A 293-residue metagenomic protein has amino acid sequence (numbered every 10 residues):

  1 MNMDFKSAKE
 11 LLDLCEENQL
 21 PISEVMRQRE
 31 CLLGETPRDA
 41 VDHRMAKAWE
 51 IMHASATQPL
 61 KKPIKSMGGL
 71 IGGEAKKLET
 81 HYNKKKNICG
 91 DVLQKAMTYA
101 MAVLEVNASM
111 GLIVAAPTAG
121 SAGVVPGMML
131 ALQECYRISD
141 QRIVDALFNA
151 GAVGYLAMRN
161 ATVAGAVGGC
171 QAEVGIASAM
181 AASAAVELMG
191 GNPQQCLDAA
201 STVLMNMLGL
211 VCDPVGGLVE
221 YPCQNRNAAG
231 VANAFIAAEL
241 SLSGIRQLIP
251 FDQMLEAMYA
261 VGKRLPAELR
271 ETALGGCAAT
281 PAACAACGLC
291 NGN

Functional and structural regions predicted by a protein language model:
M1-G111, E134-C135, G244, F251-N293: Generic N-terminal targeting/processing segments that precede catalytic cores or assembly contacts
I88, A115-A122, E134, I138 (+2 more regions): Glycine- and small hydrophobic-enriched segments that form the cores of compact globular domains
G90-N107, R142-A161, N206-P214, A273: Acidic-glycine-rich active-site phosphate/pyrophosphate-binding loop
M110-I113, V163-G169, Y221: Active-site-adjacent structural elements in folded domains
M110-M128, A172-A177: Conserved phosphate/anionic-ligand binding catalytic regions in large, soluble enzymes, centered on
P126-R137, A182-G190: Alpha-helical support elements that line or immediately flank enzyme active sites and cofactor-binding pockets
L147, V153-A166, C170-M180, G191: Glycine- and acidic-residue-rich phosphate-binding/metal-coordinating active-site segment common to enzymes that handle
E187-N293: Functionally critical mobile loop/hinge segments
